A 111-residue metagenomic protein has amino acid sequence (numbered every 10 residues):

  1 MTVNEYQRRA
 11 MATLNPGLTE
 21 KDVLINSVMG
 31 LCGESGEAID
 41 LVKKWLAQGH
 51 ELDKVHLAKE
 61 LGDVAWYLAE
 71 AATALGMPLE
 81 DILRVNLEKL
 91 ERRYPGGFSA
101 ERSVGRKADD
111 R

Functional and structural regions predicted by a protein language model:
M1-R111: Flexible "arm" and connector segments at domain edges
